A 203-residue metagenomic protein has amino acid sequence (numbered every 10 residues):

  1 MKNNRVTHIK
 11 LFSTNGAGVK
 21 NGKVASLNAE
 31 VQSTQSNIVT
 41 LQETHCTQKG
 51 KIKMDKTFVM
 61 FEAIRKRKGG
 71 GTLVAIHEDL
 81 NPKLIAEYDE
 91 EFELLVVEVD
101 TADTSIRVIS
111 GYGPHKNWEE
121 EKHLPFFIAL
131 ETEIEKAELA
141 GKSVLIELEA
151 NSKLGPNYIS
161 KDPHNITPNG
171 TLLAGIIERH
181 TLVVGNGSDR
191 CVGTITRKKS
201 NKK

Functional and structural regions predicted by a protein language model:
M1-K203: A shared catalytic/ligand-binding motif for oxyanion handling
